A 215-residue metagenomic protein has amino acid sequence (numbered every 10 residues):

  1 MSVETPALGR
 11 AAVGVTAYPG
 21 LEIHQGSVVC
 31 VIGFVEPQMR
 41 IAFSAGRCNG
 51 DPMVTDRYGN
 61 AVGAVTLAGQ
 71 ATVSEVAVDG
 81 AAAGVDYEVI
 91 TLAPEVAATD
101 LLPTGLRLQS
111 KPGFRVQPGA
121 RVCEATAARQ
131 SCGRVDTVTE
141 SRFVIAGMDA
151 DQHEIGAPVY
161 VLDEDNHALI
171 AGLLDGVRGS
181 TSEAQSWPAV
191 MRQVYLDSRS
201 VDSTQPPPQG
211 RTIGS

Functional and structural regions predicted by a protein language model:
P6-E95, D136-S215: Catalytic histidine site
T55-R57, P103, C132: A generic "cationic amphipathic patch" detector
A98-L108: Short, structured beta-strand/loop micro-motifs enriched in basic residues and often containing a Trp
L106-I155: Flexible, gly/ser-rich surface segments that form the specificity/activation loops bordering the active-site cleft
